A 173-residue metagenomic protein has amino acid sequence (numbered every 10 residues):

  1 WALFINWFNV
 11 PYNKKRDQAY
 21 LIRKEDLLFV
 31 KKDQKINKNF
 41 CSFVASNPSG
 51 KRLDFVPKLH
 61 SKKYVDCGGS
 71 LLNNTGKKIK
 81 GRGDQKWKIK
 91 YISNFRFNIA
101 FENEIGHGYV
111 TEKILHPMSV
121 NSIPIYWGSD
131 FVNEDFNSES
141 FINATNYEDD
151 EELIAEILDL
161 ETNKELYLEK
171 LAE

Functional and structural regions predicted by a protein language model:
W1-Y64, N73-A100, H107-E173: Pol beta-like nucleotidyltransferase catalytic core
G68: Residues that scaffold, gate, or flank divalent-cation-dependent active/transport sites
